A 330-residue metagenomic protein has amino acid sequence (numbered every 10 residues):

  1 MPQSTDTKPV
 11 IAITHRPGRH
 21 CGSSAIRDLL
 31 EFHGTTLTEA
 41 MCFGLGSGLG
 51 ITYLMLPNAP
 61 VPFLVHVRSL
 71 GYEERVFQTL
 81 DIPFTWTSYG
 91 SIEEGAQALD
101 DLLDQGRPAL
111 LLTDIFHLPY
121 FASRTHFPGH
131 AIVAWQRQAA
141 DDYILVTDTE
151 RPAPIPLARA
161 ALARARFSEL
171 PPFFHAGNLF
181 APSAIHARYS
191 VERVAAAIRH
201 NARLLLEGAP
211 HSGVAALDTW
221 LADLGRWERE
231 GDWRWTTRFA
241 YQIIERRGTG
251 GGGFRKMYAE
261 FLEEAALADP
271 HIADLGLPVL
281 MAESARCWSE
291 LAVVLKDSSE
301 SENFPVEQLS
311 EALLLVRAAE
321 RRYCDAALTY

Functional and structural regions predicted by a protein language model:
P2-G34, G48-G177: Conserved active-site-adjacent core of cysteine acyl-enzyme catalytic domains
P9, I13, F239, F304-E307: Short coil/turn segments at secondary-structure junctions
R16, F63, Y89, A181 (+6 more regions): Charge-dense, low-complexity intrinsically disordered segments
A25, G71-V76, E94, A98 (+6 more regions): Exposed alpha-helical structural elements
E31-A40, L262-D269: Short helix-capping/linker segments at secondary-structure and domain boundaries
M41-S47: Helix-coil boundary and N-terminal low-complexity module in membrane systems
A139-G250: Noncatalytic regulatory segments and standalone regulatory/sensor domains
I243-Y330: Charged, long alpha-helical assembly modules
